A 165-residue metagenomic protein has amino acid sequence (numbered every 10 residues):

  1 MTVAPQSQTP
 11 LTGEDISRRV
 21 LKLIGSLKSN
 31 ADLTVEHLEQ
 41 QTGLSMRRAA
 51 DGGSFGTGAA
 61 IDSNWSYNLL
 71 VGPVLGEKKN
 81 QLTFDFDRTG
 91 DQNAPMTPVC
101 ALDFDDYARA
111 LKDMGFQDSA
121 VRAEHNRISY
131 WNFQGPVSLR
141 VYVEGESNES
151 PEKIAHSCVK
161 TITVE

Functional and structural regions predicted by a protein language model:
M1, V99-A101, S157-V159: Sequence contexts marking disulfide-bonded cysteines in secreted/extracellular proteins
M1-E77: N-terminal leader/targeting segments
E14-L27, D62-S63, A108-K112, G135-N148: Mature, folded catalytic cores of secreted/periplasmic enzymes
E36, Q41, S45-R47, L70-G72 (+4 more regions): A structural detector for beta-sheet-dominated domains
G52-I61, F84, I128-F133: Generic recognition of long tandem-repeat/solenoid scaffolds
W65-Y130: Long, charged/polar, surface-exposed segments that mediate recognition or autoinhibition
N126-E165: Glycine-rich, aromatic-bearing surface loops/beta-hairpins
